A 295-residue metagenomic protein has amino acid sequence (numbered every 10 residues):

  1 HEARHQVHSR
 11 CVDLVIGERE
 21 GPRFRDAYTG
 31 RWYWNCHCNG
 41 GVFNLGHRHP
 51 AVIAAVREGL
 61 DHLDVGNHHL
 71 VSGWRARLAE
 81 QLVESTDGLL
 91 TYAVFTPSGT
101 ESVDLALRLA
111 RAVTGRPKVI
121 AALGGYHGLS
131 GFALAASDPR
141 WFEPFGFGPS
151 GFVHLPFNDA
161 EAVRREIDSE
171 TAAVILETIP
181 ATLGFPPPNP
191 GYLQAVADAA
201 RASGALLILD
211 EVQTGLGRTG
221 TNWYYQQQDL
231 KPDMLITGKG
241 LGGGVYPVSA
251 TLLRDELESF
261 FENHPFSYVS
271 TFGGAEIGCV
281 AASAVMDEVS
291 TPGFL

Functional and structural regions predicted by a protein language model:
H1-L295: Conserved N-terminal phosphate-binding loop of PLP-dependent enzymes in the Aspartate aminotransferase
